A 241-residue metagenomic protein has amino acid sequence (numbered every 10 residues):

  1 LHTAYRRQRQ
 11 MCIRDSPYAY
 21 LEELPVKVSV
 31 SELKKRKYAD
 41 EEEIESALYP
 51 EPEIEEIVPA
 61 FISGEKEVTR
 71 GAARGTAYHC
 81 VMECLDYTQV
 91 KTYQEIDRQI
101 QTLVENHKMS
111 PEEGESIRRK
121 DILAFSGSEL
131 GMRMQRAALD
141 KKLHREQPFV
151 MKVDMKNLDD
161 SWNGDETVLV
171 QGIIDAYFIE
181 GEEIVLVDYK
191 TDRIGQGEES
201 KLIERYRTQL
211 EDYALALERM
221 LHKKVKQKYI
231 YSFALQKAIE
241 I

Functional and structural regions predicted by a protein language model:
L1-I13: Single conserved hydrophobic/aromatic residue that forms the stacking wall/gate of nucleotide- or nucleobase-binding
P17-A137: Extended, charge-enriched "interface" segments that sit outside catalytic cores
K27, K142, D175, E183-V185 (+1 more regions): Beta-sheet entry/capping signal
E51-I54, V58, K66, A72-Y78 (+2 more regions): Non-catalytic protein-protein interaction segments used by genome-maintenance enzymes to assemble and couple activities
E83, V150, T191-D192, L235: Short, glycine-/Ser/Thr-/acidic-enriched flexible segments
C84, T88, E180, R193 (+2 more regions): Hydrophobic alpha-helical segments
Y87, N106-E182: Surface segments flanking catalytic/ligand-binding clefts of nucleic-acid enzymes
V185, Y189-T191, H222-I241: Substrate-binding beta-hairpin/strand module that engages nucleic acids
